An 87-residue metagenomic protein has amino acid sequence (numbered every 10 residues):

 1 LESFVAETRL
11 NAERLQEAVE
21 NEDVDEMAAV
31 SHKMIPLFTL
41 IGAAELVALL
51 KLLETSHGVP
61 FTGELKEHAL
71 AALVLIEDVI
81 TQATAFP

Functional and structural regions predicted by a protein language model:
L1-E2, E17: Generic secretory/membrane-interface signal
E2-S3, E22: Short, surface-exposed alpha-helical recognition segments that flank or form part of ligand/macromolecule-binding
F4-V5, L37-P87: Amphipathic, coiled-coil-like alpha-helical segments
L15-E26, I41-G42, H57-F61: Short helix-adjacent coil turns
